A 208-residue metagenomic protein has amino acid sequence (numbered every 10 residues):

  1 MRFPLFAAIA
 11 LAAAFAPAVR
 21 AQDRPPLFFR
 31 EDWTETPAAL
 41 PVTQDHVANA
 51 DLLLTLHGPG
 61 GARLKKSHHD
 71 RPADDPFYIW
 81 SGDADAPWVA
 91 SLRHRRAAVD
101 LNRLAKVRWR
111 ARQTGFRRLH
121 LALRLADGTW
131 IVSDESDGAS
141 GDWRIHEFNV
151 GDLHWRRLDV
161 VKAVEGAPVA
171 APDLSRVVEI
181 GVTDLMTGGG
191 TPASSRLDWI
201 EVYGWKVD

Functional and structural regions predicted by a protein language model:
M1-P4: Positively charged n-region of N-terminal signal peptides that target proteins for export
F6-A14: Bacterial N-terminal signal peptides
A12, R20-A21: Residue-level detector of alpha-helical hydrophobic segments embedded in or interacting with membranes
A21-D208: Beta-rich carbohydrate-recognition modules and glycan-binding surfaces
